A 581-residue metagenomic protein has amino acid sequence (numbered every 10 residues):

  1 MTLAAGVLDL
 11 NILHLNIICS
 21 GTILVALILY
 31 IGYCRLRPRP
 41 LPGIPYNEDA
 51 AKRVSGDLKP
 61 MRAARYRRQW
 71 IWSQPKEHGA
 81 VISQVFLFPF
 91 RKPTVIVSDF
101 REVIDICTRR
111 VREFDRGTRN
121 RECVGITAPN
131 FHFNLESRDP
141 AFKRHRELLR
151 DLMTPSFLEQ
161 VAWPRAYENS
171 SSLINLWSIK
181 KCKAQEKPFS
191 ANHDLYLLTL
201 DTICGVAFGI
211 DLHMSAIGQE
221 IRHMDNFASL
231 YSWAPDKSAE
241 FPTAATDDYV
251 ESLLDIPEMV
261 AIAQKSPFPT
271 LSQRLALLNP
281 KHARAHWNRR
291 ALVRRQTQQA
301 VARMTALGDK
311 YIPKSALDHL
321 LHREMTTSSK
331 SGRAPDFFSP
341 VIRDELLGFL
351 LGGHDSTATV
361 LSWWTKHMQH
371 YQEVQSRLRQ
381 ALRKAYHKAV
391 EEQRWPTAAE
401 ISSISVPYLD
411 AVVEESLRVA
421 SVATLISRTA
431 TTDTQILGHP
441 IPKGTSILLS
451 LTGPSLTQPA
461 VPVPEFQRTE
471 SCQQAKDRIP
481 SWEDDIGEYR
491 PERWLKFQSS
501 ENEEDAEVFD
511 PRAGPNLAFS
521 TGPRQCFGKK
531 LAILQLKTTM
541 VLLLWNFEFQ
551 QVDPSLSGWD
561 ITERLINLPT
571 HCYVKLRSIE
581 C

Functional and structural regions predicted by a protein language model:
L3-F131, P140, R144, Y167-S172 (+2 more regions): N-terminal membrane-proximal hinge/A-helix region immediately C-terminal to the signal-anchor transmembrane segment
T118-R121, V161-L361: Cytochrome P450 heme-thiolate monooxygenase catalytic core
D248, H370-V422, L437, P442-T445 (+1 more regions): Cytochrome P450 I-helix active-site segment
S356-Q369, T539: Short, small-residue alpha-helix embedded
Q372-V374, R512-G514, Q525, K529-N567: Cytochrome P450 heme-binding "Cys pocket" and the immediately downstream C-terminal segment
S416, I441-G444, Y489, G522 (+2 more regions): Hydrophobic, well-ordered secondary-structure elements that form the walls of internal hydrophobic environments
T452-A506: Conserved cytochrome P450 K-helix/beta-meander segment immediately N-terminal to the heme-binding cysteine loop
